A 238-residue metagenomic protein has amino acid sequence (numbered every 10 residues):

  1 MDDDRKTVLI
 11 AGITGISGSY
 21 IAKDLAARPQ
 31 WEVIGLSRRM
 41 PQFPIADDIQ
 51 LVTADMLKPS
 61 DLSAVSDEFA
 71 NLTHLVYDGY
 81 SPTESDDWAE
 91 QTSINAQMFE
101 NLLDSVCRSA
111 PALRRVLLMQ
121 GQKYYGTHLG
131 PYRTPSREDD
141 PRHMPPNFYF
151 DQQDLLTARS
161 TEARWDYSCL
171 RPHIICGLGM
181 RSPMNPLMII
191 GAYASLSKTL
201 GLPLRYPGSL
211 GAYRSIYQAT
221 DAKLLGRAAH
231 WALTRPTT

Functional and structural regions predicted by a protein language model:
D2-Q30: N-terminal Rossmann NAD(P)H-binding glycine-rich loop of SDR-like oxidoreductase domains
A11, L36, L75-G79, V116-Q122 (+1 more regions): SDR active-site strand-loop-helix element
G35-P41: N-terminal Rossmann-fold cofactor-binding loop
P41-I45, I49-Q97, N101: NAD(P)H-binding glycine-rich loop region in Rossmannoid oxidoreductase-like domains and their noncatalytic homologs
L75-Y77, A89-F148: Conserved Rossmann-fold NAD(P)-dependent oxidoreductase catalytic core, especially the SDR/UDP-sugar
R142-H173, L178: Active-site Tyr-X1-5-Lys
A163-G226, W231: NAD(P)-dependent short-chain dehydrogenase/reductase
A232-T238: Core catalytic loop region at the nicotinamide-binding pocket of NAD(P)H-dependent oxidoreductases
